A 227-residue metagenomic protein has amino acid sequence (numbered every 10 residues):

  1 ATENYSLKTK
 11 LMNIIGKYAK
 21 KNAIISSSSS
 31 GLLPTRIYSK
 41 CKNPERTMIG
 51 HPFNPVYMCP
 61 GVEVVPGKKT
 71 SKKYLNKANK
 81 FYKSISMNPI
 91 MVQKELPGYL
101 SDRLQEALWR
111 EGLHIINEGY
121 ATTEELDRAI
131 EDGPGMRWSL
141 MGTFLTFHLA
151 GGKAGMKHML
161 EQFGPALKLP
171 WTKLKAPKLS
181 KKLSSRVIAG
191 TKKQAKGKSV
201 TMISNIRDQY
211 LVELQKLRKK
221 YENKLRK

Functional and structural regions predicted by a protein language model:
A1-I24: Rossmann-like NAD(P)-binding element
T2-Y5, G98-Y99, H148: Short, small-residue-enriched loops and turns at beta-alpha junctions that line or gate enzyme active sites
K8, Y57-M58, L108-W109, L140: N-terminal alpha-helical segment
K10-K17, S39, K72-S84, R128 (+2 more regions): Replace "anionic and nucleotidyl ligands
I24-K94, G98, D102: Rossmann-fold dinucleotide-binding core
K83, W109, H114-T122: C-terminal regulatory/interaction module of P-loop NTP-utilizing enzymes
M87-Q93, E118, T123-K227: NAD(P)-dependent Rossmann-like dehydrogenase/reductase catalytic/cofactor-binding core
S101, Q105-E106, E111: Structural/interface elements that position substrates and couple domains in central-metabolism enzymes
